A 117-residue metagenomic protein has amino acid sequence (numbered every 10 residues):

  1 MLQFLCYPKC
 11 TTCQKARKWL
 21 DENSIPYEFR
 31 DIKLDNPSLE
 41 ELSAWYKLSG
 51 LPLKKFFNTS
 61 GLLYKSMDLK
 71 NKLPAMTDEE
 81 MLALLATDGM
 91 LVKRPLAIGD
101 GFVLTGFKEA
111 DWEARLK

Functional and structural regions predicted by a protein language model:
M1-N23, Y27-I32: Local sequence-structure signature of Cys/Sec-based thiol-disulfide redox active-site neighborhoods
L34-K117: Thiol/selenol-based redox catalytic cores and closely related redox-interacting motifs
